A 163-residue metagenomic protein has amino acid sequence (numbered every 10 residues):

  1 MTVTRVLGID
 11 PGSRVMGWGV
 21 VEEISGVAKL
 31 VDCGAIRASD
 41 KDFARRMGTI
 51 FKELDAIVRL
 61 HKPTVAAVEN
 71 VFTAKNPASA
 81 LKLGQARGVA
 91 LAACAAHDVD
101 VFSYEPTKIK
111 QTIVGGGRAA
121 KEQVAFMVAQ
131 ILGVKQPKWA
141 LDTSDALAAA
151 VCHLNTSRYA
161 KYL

Functional and structural regions predicted by a protein language model:
M1-L163: Phosphate- and other anionic-substrate recognition elements at nucleic-acid/protein interfaces
